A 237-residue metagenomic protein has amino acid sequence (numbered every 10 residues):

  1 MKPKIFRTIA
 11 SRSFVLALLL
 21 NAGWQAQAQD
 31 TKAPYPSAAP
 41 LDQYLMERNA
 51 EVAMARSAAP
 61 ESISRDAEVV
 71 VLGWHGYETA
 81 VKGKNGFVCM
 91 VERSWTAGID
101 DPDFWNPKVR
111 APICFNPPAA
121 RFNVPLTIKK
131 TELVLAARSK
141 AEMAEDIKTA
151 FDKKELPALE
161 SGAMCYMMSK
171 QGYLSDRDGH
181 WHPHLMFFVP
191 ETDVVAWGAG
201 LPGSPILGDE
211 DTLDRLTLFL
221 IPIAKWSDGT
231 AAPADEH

Functional and structural regions predicted by a protein language model:
M1-P3, L20, T31: Generic cytosolic/nucleocytoplasmic N-terminal low-complexity/intrinsically disordered segments
K2-F14: Bacterial N-terminal signal peptides that target proteins for export
R12-A22: Bacterial N-terminal signal peptides
W24-A28: Sec/Tat signal peptide C-region and signal peptidase I cleavage site
D30-H237: Primary mode marks residue(s) on the alpha4-beta5-alpha5 output face of response regulator receiver
